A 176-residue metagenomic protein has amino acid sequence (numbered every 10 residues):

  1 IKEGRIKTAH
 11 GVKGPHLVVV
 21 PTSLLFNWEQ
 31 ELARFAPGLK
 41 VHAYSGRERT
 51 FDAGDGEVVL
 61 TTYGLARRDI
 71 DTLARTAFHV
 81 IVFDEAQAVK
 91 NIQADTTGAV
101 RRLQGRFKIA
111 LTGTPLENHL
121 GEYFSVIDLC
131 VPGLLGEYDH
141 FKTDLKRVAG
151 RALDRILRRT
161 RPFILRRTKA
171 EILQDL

Functional and structural regions predicted by a protein language model:
I1-L176: ASCE P-loop NTPase motor core, strongest for the SF2 helicase catalytic module
